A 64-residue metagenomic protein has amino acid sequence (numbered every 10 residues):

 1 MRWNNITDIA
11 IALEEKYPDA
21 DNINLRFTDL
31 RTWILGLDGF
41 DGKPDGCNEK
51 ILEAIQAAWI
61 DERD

Functional and structural regions predicted by a protein language model:
M1-D64: A charge-rich, low-complexity, intrinsically flexible signal that marks solvent-exposed coils, linkers, repeats
